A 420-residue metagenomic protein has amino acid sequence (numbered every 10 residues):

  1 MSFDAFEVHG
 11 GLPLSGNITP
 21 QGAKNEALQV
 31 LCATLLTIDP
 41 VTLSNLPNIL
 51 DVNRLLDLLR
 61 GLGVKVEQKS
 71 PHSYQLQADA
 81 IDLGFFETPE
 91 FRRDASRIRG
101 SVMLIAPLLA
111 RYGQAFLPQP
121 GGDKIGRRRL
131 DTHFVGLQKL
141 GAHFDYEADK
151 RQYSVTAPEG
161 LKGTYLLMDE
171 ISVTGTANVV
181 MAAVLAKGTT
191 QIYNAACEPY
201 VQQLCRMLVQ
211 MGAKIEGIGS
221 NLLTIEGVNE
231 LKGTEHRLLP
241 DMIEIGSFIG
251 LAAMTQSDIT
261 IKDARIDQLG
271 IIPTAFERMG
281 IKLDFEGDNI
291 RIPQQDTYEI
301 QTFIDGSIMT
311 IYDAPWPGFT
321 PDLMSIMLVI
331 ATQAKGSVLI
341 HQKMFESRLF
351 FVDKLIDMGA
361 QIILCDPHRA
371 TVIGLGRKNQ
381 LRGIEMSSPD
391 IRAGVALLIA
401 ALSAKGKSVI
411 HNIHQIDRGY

Functional and structural regions predicted by a protein language model:
M1-Y420: Short, structured segments at the rim of ligand-binding sites
